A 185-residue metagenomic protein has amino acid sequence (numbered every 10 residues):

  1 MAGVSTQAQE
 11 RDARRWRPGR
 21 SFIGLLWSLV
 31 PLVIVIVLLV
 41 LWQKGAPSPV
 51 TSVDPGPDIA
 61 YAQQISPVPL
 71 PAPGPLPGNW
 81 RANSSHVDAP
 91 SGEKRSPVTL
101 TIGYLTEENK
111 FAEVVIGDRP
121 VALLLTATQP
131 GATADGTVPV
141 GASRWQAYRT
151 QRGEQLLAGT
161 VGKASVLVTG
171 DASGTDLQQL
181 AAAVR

Functional and structural regions predicted by a protein language model:
M1-A82: Charge-rich, low-complexity N-terminal segments
L26-W42, L76, I102-Y104, V114 (+3 more regions): Generic hydrophobic secondary-structure signal
D54-Y148: Short, solvent-exposed recognition patches
A134-R185: A short, solvent-exposed beta-edge/loop patch
